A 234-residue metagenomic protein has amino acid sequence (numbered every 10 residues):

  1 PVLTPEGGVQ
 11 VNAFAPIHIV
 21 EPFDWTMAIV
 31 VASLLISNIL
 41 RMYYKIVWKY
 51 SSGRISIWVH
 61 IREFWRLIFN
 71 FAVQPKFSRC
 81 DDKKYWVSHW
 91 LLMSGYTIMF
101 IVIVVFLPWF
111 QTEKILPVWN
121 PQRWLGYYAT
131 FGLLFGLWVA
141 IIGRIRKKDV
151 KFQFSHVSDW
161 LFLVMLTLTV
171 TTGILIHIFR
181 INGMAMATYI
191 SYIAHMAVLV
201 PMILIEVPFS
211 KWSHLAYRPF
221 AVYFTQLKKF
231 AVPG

Functional and structural regions predicted by a protein language model:
P1-G234: Membrane-embedded alpha-helical bundles of multi-pass integral membrane proteins
